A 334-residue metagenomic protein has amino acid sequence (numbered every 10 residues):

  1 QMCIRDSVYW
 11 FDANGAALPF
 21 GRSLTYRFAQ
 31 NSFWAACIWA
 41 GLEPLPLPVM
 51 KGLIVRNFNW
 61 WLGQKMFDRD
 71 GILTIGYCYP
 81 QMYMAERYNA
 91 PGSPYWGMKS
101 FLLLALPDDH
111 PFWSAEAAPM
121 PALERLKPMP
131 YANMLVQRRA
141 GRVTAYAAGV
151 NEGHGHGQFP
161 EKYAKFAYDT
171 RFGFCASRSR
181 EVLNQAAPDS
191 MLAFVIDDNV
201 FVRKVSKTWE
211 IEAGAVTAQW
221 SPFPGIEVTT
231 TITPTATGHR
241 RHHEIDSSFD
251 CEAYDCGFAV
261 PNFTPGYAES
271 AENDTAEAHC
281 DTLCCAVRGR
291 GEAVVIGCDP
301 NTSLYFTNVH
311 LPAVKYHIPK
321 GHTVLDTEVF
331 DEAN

Functional and structural regions predicted by a protein language model:
M2-I4: Short, small-residue-biased leader/transition segments that mark boundaries at the very start of proteins
V8-H156: Carbohydrate-active enzyme catalytic cores, enriched for enzymes that act on polyanionic acidic polysaccharides
K51, K65, K99, K127 (+4 more regions): Context-gated lysine
P121-V200, V205-S206: Low-complexity, glycine/alanine/valine/leucine- and proline-rich hydrophobic stretches
S177-N334: Extended repeat-based interaction scaffolds and adjacent low-complexity, acidic/S/T/P-biased segments that form broad
